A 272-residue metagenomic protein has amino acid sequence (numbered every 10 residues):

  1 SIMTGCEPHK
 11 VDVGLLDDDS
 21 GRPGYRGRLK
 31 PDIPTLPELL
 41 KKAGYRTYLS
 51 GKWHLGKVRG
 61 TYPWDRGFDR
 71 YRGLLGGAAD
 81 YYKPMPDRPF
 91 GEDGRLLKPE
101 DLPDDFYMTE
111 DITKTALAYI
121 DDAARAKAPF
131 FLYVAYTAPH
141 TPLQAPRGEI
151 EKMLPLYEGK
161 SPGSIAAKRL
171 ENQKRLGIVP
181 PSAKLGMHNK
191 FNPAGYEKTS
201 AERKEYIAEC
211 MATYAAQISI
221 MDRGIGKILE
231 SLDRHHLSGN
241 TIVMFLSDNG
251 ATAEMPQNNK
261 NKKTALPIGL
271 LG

Functional and structural regions predicted by a protein language model:
S1-G272: Formylglycine-dependent sulfatase
